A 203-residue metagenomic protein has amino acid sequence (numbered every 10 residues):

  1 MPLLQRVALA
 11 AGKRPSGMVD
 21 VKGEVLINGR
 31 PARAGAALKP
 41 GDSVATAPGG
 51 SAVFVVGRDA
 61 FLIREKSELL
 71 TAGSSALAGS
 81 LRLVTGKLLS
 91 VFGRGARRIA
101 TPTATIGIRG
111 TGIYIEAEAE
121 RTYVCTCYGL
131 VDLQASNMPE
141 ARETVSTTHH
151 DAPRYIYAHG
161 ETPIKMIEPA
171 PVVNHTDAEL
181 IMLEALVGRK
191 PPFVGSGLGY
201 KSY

Functional and structural regions predicted by a protein language model:
P2-S43, A47-S51, V55-Y203: Flexible, surface-exposed loop/linker segments and immediately adjacent secondary-structure boundaries
